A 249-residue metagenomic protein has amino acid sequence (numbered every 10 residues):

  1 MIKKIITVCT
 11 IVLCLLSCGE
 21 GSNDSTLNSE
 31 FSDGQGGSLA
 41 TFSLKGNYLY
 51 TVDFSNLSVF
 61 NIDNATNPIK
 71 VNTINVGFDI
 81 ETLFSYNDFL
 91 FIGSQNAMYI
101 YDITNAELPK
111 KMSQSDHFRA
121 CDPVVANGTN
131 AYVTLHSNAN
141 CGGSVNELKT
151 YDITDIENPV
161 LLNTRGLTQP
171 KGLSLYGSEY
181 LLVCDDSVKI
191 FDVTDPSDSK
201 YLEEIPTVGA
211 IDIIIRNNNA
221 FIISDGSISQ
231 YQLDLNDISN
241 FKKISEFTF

Functional and structural regions predicted by a protein language model:
M1-L16: Sec-dependent bacterial lipoprotein signal peptides
C18-F249: Feature marking well-ordered beta-strand scaffolds used for ligand recognition
